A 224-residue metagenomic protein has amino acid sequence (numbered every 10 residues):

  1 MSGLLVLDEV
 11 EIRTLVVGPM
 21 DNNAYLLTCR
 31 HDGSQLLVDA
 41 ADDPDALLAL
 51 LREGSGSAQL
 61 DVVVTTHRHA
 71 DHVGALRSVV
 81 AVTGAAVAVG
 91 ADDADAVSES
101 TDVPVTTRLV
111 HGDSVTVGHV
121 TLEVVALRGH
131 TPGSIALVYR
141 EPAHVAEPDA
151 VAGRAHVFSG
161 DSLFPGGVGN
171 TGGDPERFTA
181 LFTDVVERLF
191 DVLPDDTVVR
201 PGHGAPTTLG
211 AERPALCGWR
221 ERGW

Functional and structural regions predicted by a protein language model:
S2-S55, L137-S159: Conserved beta-strand hairpin/beta-sheet module of binuclear metal-dependent hydrolase folds, prominently
D8-V10, G118-E123, G133-I135: Short beta-strand or tight-loop elements that sit immediately N-terminal to catalytic metal-binding acidic residues
L15-V17, T106, A126-R128: Short Gly/Pro-enriched turn/cap motifs at secondary-structure boundaries
M20, P44-D45, R68-G74, A94-V97 (+3 more regions): Active-site environment of divalent metal-dependent phosphoester hydrolases
L27, D39, H67, V79 (+6 more regions): Divalent metal-coordination and catalytic microenvironments
G33, A58, V103, P132-W224: Metallo-beta-lactamase
V38, D61-H69, V87-G90, L127-G129 (+3 more regions): Active-site neighborhood of phospho(di)ester-bond hydrolases with catalytic His/Asp-centered motifs
D42-E123, R140-P148, G218, R222: Active-site HxH/HxHxD metal-binding segment of metal-dependent hydrolases
